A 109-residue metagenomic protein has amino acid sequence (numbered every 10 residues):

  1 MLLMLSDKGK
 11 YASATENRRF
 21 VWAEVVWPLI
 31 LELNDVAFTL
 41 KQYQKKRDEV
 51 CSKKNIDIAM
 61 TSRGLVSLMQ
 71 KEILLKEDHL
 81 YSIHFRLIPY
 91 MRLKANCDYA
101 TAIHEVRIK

Functional and structural regions predicted by a protein language model:
M1-A37: Short alpha-helical segments that sit at the start of domains
D35-E49: Short acidic, hydrophobic short linear motifs in intrinsically disordered regions
S52-I56, Y90-R92: Short acidic, glycine/proline-enriched loop segments that cap or flank alpha-helices
K54-Q70: Short amphipathic alpha-helical interaction segments
M69-H79: A short, conserved structural fragment
H79-R86: Minor-groove-contacting beta-hairpin "wing" of winged helix-turn-helix DNA-binding domains
L87-K109: Short, amphipathic alpha-helical interaction segments positioned at domain boundaries
